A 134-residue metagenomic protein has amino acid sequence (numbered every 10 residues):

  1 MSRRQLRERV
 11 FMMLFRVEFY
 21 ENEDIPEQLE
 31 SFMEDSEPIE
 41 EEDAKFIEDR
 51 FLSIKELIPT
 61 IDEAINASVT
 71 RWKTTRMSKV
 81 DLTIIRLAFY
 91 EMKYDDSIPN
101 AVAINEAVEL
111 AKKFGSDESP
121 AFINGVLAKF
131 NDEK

Functional and structural regions predicted by a protein language model:
M1-K134: N-terminal interaction/assembly modules
